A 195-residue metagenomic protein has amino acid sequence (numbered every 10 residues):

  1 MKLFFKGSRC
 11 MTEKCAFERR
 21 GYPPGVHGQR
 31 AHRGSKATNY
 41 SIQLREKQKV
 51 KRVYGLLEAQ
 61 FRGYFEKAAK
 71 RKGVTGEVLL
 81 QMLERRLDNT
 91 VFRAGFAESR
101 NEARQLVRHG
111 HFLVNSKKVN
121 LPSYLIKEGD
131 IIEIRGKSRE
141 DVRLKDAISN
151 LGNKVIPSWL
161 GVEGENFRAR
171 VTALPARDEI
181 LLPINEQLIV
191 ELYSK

Functional and structural regions predicted by a protein language model:
M1-A94, K118-K195: Ferredoxin-like alpha/beta domains used as RNA- or RNAP-binding modules
A97-R100: Beta-rich strand-turn-strand
L106-V107, I126: Short, well-ordered loop/turn sites that connect or cap secondary structure elements
